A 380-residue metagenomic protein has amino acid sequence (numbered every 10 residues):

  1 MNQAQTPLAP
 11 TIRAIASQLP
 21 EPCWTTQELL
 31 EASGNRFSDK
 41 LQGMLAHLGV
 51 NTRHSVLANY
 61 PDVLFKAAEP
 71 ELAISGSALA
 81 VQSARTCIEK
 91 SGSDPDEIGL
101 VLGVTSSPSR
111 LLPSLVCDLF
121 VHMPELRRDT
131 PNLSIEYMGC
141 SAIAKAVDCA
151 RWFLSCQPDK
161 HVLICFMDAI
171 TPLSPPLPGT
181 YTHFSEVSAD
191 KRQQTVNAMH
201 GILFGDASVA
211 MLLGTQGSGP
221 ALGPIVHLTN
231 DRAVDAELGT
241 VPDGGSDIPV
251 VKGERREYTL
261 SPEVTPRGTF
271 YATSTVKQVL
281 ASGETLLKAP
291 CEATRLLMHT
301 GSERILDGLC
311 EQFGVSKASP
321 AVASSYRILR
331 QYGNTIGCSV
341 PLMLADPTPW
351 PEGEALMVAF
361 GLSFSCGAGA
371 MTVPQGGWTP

Functional and structural regions predicted by a protein language model:
N2-S75, E186-P266, F270, S274 (+3 more regions): Condensing-enzyme catalytic core mediating Claisen C-C bond formation in acyl metabolism
A4, S77, V81, S107-S109 (+5 more regions): Claisen-condensing/thiolase-fold acyl-transfer catalytic domains that form or cleave C-C bonds in fatty acid
R13-A16, V104, E136, H161-D168 (+2 more regions): Short beta-strand segments
A46-D96, L100-S109, L115: Metal-dependent C-N hydrolase catalytic cores
E89-D96, L126, W152-H161, G214-A221 (+1 more regions): Secondary-structure boundary elements
R110-C117, A169-R192, L228-D247, E303-C310 (+1 more regions): Active-site-adjacent elements of ketosynthase-type condensing enzymes
L154-P175, A198, M211, S363-S365: Phosphate-binding/catalytic loop of phosphoryl-transfer enzymes
